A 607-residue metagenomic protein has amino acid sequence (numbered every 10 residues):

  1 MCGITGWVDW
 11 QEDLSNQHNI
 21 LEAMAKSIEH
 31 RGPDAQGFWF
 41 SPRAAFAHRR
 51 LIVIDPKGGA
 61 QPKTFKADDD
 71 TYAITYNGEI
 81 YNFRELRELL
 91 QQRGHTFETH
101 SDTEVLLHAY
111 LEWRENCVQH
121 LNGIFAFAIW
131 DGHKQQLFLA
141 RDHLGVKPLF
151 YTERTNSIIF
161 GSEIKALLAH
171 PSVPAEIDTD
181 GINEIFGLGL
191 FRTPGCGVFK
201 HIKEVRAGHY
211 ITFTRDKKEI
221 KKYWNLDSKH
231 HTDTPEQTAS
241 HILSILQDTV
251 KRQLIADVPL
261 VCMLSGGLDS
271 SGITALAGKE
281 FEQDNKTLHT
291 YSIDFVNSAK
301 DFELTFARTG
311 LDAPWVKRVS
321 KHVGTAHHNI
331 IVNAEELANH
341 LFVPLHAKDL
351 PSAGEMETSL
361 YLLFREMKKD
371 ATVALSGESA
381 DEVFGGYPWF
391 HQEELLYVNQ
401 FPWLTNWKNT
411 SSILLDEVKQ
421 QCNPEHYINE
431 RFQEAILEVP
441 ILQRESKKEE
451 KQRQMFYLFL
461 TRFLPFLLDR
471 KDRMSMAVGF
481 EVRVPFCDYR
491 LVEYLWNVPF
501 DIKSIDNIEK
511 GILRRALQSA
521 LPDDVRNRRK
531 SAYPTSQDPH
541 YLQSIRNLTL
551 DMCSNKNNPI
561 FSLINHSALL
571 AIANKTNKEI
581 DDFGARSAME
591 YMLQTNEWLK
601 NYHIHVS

Functional and structural regions predicted by a protein language model:
M1-F342, A347, L360, Q518-S519 (+2 more regions): Cysteine-centered catalytic environments shared across enzyme families
M1-I4, V8, E22, N116 (+6 more regions): Adenosyl-5′-phosphate
E88, L226-T232, V296-K300, F342-D349 (+3 more regions): Short glycine/proline-rich turn/loop motifs
T103-E104, G123, S240, S271 (+6 more regions): An alpha-helix initiation/capping motif
A307-R308, P344-H346, P388-L395, S607: Short secondary-structure boundary/capping segments
A371-D381, G385-Y387: Short acidic/histidine-rich active-site segments
F384-K408: A mobile, often basic/glycine-rich helix-loop segment that functions as the active-site lid/recognition loop
